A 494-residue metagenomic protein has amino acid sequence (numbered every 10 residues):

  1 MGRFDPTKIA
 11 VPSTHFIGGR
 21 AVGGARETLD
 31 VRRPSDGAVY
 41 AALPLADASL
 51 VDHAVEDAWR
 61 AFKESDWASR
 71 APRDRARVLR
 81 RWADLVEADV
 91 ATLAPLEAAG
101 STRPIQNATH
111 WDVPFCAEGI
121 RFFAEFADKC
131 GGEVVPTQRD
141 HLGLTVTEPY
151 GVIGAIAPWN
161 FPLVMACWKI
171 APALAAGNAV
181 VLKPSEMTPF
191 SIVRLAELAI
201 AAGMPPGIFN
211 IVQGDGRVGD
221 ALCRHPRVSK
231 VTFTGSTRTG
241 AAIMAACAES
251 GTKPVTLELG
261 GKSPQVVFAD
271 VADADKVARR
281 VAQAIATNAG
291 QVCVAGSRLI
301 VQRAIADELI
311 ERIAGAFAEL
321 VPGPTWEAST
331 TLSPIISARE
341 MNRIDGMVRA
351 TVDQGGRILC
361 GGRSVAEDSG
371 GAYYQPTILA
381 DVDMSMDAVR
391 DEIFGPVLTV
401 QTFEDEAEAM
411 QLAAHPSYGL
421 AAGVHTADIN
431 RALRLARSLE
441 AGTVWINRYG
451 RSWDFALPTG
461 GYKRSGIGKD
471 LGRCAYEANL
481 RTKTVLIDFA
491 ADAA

Functional and structural regions predicted by a protein language model:
M1-S35, A61: Hydrophobic face of amphipathic alpha-helices that form TPR/SEL1-like repeat modules and related alpha-solenoid
G37, R75, E97, I120 (+9 more regions): Residue-level signal for inorganic ion chemistry
A38-C130: Glycine-rich loop-to-alpha-helix module at the N-terminal edge of alpha/beta enzyme cores
A38-V39, V228, V348, D353-Q354 (+2 more regions): Conserved C-terminal structural/oligomerization subdomain of aldehyde/semialdehyde dehydrogenase
V39-A46, K63-W67, A155, Q265-A269 (+5 more regions): Short, well-ordered beta-strand elements within core beta-sheets of diverse protein domains
G131-K276, F403: Rossmann-like NAD(P) dinucleotide-binding subdomain of oxidoreductase/dehydrogenase enzymes
A179-V181, I358, T443: A short hydrophobic/small-residue beta-strand
R238-D383, I446, D492-A494: ALDH superfamily catalytic-core signature
